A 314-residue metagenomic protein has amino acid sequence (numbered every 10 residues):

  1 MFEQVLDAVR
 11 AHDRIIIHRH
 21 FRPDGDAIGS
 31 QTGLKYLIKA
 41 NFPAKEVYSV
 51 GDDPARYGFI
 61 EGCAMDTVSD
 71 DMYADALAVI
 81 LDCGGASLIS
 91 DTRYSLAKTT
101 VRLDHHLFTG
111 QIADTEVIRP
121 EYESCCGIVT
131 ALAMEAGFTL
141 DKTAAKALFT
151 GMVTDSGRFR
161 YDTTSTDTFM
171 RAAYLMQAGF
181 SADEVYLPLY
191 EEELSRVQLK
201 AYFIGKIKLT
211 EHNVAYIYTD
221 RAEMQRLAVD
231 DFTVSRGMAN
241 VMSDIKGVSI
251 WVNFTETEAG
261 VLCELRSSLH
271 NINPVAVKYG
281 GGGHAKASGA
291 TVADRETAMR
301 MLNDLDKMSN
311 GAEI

Functional and structural regions predicted by a protein language model:
F2-H18, G29-G58, D70, A74-D75 (+1 more regions): Hydrophobic helix-and-loop "lid/oligomerization" segment in the mid-to-C-terminal part of catalytic domains
H18-H20, D26, L103-H106, H284: Histidine-centered active-site/metal-ligand motif
F21-P23, C83-A86, H106-F108, R221-E223 (+1 more regions): Short glycine-rich anion-binding loops that position phosphate/pyrophosphate groups of nucleotides and phosphorylated
D26-Q31, S87-I89: Short glycine/serine/threonine-rich phosphate/pyrophosphate-binding segments that cradle anionic phosphate groups
E61-T115: Active-site cofactor/cluster-binding pocket
D71-M72, R93-S95, T109-G110, L140-K142 (+3 more regions): Solvent-exposed alpha-helices and their adjacent loops that cap or buttress functional pockets in soluble metabolic
H106-R171: Short alpha-helices
